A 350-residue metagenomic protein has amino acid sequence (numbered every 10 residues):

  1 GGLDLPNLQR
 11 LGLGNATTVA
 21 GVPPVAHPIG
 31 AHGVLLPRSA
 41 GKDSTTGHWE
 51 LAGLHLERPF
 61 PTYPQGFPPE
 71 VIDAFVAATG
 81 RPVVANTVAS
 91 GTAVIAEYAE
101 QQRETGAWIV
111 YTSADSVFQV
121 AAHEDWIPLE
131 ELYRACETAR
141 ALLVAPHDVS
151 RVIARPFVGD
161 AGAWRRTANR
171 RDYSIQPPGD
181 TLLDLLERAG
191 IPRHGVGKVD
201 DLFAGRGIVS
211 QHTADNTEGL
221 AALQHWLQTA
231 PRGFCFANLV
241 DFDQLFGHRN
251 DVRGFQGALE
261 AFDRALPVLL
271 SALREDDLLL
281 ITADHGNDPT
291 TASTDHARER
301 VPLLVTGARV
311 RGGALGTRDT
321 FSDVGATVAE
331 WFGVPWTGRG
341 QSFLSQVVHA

Functional and structural regions predicted by a protein language model:
G1-A350: Feature captures the catalytic ectodomains and active-site-proximal regions of enzymes that hydrolyze or transfer
